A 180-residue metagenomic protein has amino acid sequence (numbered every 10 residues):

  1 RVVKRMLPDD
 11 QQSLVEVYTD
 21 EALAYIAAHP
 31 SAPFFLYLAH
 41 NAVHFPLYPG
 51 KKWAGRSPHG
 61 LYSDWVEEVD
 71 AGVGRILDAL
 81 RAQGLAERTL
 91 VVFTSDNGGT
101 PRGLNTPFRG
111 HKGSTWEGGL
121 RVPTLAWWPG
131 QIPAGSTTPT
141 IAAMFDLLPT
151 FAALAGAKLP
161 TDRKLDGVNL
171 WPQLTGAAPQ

Functional and structural regions predicted by a protein language model:
R1-P33, H40-P49: Formylglycine-dependent
V2-M6, P58, A79, L147 (+1 more regions): Mature extracellular catalytic domain of secreted serine hydrolases with alpha/beta-hydrolase catalytic cores
E16-D20, E67-G74, A142-P149, L165-V168: A structural signal for well-ordered alpha-helical segments within the folded catalytic domains of diverse enzymes
L23-A27, D70, L77, R81 (+3 more regions): Non-transmembrane alpha-helical segments in soluble domains of secreted/periplasmic/extracellular proteins
A28-F34, L77-R88, A153-D162: Surface-exposed helix-capping loop/turn segments at secondary-structure junctions
Y37-A39, F93-T94: Structural cue for short, hydrophobic secondary-structure segments
F45-P49, A54-W65, A71, D78-Q131 (+1 more regions): Histidine-centered active-site microenvironments of extracellular/periplasmic hydrolases and transferases
G99-L104, R109-E117, I132-T140, F145-Q180: C-terminal cap/loop subdomain of S1 sulfatases and analogous C-terminal strand-loop tails that border
